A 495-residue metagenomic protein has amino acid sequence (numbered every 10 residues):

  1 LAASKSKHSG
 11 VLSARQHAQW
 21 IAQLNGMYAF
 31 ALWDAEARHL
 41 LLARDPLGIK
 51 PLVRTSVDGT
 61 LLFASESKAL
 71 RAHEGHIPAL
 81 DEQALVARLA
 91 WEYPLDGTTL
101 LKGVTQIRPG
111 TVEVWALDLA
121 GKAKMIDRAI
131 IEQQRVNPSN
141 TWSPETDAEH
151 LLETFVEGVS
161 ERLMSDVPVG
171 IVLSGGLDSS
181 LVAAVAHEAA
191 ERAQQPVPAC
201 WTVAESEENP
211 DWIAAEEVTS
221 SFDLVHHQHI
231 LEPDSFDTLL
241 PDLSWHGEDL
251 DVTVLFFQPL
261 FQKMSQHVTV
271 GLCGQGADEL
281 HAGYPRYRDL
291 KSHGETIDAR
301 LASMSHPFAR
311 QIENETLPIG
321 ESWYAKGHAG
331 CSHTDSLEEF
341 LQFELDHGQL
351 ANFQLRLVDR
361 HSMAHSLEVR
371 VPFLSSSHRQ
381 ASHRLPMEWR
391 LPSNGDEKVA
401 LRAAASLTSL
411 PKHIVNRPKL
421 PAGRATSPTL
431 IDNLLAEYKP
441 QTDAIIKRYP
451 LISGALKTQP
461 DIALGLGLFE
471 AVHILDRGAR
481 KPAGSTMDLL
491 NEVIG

Functional and structural regions predicted by a protein language model:
L1-L250, F257, E315: Cysteine-centered catalytic environments shared across enzyme families
A2-A3, A84-E92, L345, N352 (+2 more regions): Short, hydrophobic/amphipathic alpha-helical patches that form generic packing surfaces within helical domains
L12-R15, W20, P78, E82 (+4 more regions): Short, surface-exposed acidic
P51, A72, G271-T296, S336-K457: Mid-to-C-terminal catalytic subdomains of enzymes that bind/position adenosyl phosphate moieties or nucleic-acid
E66-A69, P78, E145-V169, R360 (+2 more regions): Peripheral terminal appendages
P144-E145, E207-V268, R286-D298, K326-E339 (+2 more regions): ATP-dependent adenylate-handling ligase core
D166, V268-T269: Short, high-confidence coil segments that cap the C-terminus of an alpha-helix and link into the following beta-strand
H281-Y324: A catalytic-pocket lid/entrance helix-loop region that shapes and gates access to the active site across common
